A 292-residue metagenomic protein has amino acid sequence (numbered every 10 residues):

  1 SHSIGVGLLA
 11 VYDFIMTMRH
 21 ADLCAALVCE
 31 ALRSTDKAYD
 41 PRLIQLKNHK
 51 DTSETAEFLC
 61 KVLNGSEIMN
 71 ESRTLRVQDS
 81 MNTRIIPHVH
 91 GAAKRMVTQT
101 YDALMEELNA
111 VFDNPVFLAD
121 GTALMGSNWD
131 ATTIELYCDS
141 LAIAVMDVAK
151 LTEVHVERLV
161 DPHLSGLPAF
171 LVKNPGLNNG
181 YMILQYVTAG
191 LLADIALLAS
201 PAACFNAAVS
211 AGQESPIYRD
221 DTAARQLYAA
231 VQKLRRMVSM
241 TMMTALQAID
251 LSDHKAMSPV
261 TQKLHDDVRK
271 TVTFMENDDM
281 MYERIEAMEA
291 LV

Functional and structural regions predicted by a protein language model:
S1-V292: C-terminal auxiliary extensions adjacent to catalytic cores
